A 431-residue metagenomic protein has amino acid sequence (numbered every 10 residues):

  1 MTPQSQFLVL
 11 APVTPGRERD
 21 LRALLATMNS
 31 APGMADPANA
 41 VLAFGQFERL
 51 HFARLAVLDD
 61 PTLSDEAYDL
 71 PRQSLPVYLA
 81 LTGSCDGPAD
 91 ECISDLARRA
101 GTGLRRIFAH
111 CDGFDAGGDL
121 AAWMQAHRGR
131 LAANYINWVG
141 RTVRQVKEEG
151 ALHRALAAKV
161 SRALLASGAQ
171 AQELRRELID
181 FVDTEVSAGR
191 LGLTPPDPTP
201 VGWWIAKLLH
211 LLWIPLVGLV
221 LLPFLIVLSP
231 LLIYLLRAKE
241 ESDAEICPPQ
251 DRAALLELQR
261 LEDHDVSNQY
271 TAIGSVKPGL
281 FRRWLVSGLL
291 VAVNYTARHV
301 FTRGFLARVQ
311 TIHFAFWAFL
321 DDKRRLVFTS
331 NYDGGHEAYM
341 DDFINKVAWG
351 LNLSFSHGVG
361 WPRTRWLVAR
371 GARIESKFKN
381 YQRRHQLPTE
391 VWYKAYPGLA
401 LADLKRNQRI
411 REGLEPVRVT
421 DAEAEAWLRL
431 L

Functional and structural regions predicted by a protein language model:
M1-H51, D59-T62, R72-Y78, S84-G87 (+5 more regions): Short S/T/G/P-rich N-terminal loop/turn motif that feeds into the first structured element of a domain
A35-V41, D86-A121, P198, W204 (+4 more regions): An amphipathic, aromatic/His-enriched active-site/gating alpha helix that lines ligand/cofactor pockets
H51-Y68, Q73-R98, T102-R106, L306 (+4 more regions): Elongated alpha-helical scaffolds
